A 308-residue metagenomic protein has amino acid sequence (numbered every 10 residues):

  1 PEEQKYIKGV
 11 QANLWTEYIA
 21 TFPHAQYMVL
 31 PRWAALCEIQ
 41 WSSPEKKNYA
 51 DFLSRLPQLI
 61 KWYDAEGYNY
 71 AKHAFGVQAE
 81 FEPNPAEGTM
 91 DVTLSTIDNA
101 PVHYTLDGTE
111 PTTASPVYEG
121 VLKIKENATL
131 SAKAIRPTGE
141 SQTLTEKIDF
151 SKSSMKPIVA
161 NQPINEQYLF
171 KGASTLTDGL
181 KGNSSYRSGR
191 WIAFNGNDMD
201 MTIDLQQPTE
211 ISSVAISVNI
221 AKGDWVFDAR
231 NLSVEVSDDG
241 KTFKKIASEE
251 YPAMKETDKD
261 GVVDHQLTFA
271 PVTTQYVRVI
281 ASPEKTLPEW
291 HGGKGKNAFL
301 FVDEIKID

Functional and structural regions predicted by a protein language model:
P1-K47, K61: Active-site core of glycosidic bond-cleaving carbohydrate-active enzymes
E2-Y6, T96, A270-T273: Extracellular/periplasmic catalytic domains that process cell-envelope and extracellular macromolecules
K5, H24-R32, D51-S54, K125-N127 (+2 more regions): Generic recognition of stable, solvent-exposed alpha-helical segments in well-folded globular domains
K5-G9, T89, E119, I211 (+2 more regions): Active-site lining segments that contact anionic ligands and/or coordinate catalytic metals
S43, K47, L53-T202, N219 (+1 more regions): Short, compositionally stereotyped local motifs that mark structural "simplifiers"
I124, A253-K259: Short proline/glycine- and polar residue-rich coil/turn motifs
S184-A247, G261-D308: Aromatic, loop-rich ligand-recognition surfaces of beta-strand-rich domains
K245-K255: Solvent-exposed serine/threonine-rich low-complexity stretches and specific carbohydrate-binding patches
